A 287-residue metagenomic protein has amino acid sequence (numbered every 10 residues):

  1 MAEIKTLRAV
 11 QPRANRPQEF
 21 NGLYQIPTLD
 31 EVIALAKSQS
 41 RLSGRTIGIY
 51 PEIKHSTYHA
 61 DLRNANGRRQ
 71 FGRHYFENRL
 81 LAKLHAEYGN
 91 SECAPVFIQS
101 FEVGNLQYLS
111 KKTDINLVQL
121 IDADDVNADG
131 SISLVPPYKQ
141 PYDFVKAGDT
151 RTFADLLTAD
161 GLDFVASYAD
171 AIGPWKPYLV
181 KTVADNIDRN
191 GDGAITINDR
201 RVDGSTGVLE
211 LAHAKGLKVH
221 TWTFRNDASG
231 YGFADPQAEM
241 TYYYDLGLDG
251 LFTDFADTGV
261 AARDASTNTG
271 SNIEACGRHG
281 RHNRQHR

Functional and structural regions predicted by a protein language model:
M1-L156, D160-G161, S167-A169, P174-L179 (+1 more regions): Metal-dependent phosphodiesterase/phospholipase catalytic core, i.e., the His/Asp/Glu-rich active-site region
Y108, K112, N116-G280: C-terminal active-site rim and adjoining tail of enzyme catalytic domains
H282-H286: Extracellular glycan-recognition regions
